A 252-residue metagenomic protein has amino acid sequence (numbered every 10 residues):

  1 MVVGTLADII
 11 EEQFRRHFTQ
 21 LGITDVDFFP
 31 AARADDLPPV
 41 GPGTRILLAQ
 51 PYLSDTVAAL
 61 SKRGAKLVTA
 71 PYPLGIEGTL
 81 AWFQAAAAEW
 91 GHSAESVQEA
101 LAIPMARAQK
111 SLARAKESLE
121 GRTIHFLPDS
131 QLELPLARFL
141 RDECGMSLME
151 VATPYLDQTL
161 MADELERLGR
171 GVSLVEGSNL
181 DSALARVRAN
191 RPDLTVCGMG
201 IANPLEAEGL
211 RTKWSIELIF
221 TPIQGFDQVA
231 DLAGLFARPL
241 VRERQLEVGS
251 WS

Functional and structural regions predicted by a protein language model:
M1-S252: An N-terminal assembly and electron-transfer interface module characteristic of large anaerobic redox and radical
